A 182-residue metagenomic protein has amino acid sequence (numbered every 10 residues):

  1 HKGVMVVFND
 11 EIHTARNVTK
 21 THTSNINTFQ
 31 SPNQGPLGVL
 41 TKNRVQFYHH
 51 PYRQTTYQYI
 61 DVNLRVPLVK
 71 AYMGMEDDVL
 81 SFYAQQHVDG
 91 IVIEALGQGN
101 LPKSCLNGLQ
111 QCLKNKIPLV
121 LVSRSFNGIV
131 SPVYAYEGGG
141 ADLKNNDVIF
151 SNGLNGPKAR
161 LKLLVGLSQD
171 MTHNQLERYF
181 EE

Functional and structural regions predicted by a protein language model:
H1, F8: Active-site-adjacent helix-turn-beta-strand microarchitecture at beta-sheet edges that either contains or buttresses
K2, H87, I117: Short coil/turn segments at beta-strand junctions that form active-site/ligand-binding loops
M5, T14-Q98, E182: Accessory alpha-helical/coil subdomains and C-terminal extensions that flank or cap enzyme catalytic cores
E11, M73, F126: Short, glycine/serine-rich, charged loops/turns that create anion-binding and catalytic segments at active sites
Q98-E182: C-terminal non-catalytic interaction/assembly regions of soluble proteins
